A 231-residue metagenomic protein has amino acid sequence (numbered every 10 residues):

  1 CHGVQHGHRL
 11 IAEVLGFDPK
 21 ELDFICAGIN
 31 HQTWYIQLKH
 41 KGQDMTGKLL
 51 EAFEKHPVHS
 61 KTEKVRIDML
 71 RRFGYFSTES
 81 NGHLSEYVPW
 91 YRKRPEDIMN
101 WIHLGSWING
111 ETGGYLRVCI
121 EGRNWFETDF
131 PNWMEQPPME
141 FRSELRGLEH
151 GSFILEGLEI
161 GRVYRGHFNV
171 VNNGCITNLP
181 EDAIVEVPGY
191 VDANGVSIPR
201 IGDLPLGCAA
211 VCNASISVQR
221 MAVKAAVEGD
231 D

Functional and structural regions predicted by a protein language model:
C1-H8: Rossmann-like NAD(P)(H) cofactor-binding subdomain of soluble oxidoreductases
H8-D231: Long, compositionally biased stretches enriched for glycine and/or charged residues
